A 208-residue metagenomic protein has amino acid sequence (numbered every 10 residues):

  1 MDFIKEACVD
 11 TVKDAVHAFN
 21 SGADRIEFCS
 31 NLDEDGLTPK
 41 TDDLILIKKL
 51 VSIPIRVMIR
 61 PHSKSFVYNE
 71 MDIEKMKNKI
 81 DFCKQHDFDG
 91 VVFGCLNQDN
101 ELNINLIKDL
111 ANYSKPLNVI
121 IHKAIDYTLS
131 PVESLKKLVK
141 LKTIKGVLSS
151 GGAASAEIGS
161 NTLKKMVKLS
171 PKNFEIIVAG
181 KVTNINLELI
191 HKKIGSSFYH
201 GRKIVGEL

Functional and structural regions predicted by a protein language model:
M1-D24, N31-E34, T38: N-terminal pre-domain/capping segments
M1-K5, G22-D24, V51-I55, D87-D89 (+4 more regions): Short, well-ordered coil/turn segments that N-cap beta-strands
A7, V57-I59, F93, I121 (+1 more regions): Structural beta-sheet core signal
D10-S21, V67-D81, D126-K142, L163-I176 (+1 more regions): Catalytic cores of alpha/beta
K13-V16, L32-R56, M71-I73, L96-K115 (+4 more regions): Active-site-adjacent beta->alpha loops and helix N-cap segments on the catalytic face of soluble alpha/beta enzymes
D24-L37, F82, H86-Q98, K142-E157 (+2 more regions): Glycine-rich phosphate-binding active-site loops on the catalytic face of alpha/beta enzymes
L46-L50, D81, Q85-H86: A short, N-terminal amphipathic alpha-helix
V119-I125: Histidine-centered catalytic micro-motifs
